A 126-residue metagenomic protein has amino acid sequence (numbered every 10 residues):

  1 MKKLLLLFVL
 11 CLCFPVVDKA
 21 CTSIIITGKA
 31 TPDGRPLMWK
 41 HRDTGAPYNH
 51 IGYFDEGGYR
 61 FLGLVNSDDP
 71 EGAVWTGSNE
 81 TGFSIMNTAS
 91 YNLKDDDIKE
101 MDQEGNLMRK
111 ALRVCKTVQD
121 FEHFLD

Functional and structural regions predicted by a protein language model:
L4-C13: Sec-dependent N-terminal signal peptides
L5, K19-A20: Residue-level recognition of alpha-helix boundary/capping or hinge positions
P15-V17: N-terminal leader/signal peptides at the extreme start of proteins
A20-E104: A contiguous strand-loop segment
L93-D126: Proteins synthesized as precursors that undergo proteolytic processing into mature forms
